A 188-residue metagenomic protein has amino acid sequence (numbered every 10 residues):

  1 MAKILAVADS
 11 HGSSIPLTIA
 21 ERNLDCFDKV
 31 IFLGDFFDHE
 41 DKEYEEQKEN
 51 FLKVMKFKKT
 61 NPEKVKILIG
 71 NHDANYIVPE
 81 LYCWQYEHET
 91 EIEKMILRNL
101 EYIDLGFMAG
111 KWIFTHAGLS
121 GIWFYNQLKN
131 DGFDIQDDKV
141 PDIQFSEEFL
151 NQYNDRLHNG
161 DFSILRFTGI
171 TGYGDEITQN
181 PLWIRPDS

Functional and structural regions predicted by a protein language model:
M1-L5: Extreme N-terminal starter segment of soluble prokaryotic enzymes
A6-A8, P16, A20, A117 (+2 more regions): Small-side-chain structural scaffolding
V7, G12-M95: Core catalytic region of metal-dependent phosphoesterases/phosphodiesterases, especially metallo-beta-lactamase-like
L17-I19, L52-V54, L100-Y102, I177-I184: A generic local structural motif
F57, M95-N99, Q152, R156: Residues that form generic nucleotide/phosphate-binding pockets
N61-V65, L100, D134-V140: Short, surface-exposed, charge-dense and proline/glycine-enriched linear segments
E87-A109: Metallo-beta-lactamase
D104, M108-S188: Active-site-proximal loop/helix segment associated with metal-binding centers of metalloenzymes
